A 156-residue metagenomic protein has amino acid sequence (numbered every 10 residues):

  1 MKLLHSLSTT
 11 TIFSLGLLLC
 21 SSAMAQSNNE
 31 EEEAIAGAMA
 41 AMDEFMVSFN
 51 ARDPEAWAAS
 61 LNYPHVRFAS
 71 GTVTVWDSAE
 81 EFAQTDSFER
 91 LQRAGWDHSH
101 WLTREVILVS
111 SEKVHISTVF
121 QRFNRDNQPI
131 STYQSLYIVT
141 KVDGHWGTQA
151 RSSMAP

Functional and structural regions predicted by a protein language model:
M1-I12: Bacterial N-terminal signal peptides that target proteins for export
T10-C20: Bacterial N-terminal signal peptides
C20-A59, Y63: Short, low-complexity N-terminal intrinsically disordered segments enriched in polar/charged residues
P54-E105: A solvent-exposed, acidic/Ser-Thr-rich amphipathic alpha-helical stretch
A94, R122-I130: Short, cysteine-centered beta-strand-loop-beta hairpins and adjacent loop/turn segments enriched in charged/polar
H98, E112-F120: A short hydrophobic beta-strand element
W101-I107, F120-R122, Q134-T140: Hydrophobic/aromatic beta-strand elements that line small-molecule binding cavities or substrate pockets in beta-rich
T132-P156: Short beta-strand edge/turn micro-motifs at domain boundaries
